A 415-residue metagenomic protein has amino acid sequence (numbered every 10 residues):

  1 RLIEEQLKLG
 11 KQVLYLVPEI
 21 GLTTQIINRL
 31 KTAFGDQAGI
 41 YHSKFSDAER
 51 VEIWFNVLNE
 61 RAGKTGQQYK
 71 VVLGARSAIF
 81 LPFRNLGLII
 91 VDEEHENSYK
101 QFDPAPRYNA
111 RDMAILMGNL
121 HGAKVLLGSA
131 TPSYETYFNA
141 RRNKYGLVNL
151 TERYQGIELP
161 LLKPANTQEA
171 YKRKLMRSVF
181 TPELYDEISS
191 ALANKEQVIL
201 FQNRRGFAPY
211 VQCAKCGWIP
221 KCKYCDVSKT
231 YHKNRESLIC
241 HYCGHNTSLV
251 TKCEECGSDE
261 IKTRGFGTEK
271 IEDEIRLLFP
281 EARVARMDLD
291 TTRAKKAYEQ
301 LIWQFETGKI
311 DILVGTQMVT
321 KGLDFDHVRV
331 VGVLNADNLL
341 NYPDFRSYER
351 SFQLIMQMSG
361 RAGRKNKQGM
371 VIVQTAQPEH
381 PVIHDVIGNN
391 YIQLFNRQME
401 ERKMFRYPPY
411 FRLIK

Functional and structural regions predicted by a protein language model:
R1-K70, G74-K415: Inter-lobe coupling/hinge segments of SF2-like helicase ATPases
